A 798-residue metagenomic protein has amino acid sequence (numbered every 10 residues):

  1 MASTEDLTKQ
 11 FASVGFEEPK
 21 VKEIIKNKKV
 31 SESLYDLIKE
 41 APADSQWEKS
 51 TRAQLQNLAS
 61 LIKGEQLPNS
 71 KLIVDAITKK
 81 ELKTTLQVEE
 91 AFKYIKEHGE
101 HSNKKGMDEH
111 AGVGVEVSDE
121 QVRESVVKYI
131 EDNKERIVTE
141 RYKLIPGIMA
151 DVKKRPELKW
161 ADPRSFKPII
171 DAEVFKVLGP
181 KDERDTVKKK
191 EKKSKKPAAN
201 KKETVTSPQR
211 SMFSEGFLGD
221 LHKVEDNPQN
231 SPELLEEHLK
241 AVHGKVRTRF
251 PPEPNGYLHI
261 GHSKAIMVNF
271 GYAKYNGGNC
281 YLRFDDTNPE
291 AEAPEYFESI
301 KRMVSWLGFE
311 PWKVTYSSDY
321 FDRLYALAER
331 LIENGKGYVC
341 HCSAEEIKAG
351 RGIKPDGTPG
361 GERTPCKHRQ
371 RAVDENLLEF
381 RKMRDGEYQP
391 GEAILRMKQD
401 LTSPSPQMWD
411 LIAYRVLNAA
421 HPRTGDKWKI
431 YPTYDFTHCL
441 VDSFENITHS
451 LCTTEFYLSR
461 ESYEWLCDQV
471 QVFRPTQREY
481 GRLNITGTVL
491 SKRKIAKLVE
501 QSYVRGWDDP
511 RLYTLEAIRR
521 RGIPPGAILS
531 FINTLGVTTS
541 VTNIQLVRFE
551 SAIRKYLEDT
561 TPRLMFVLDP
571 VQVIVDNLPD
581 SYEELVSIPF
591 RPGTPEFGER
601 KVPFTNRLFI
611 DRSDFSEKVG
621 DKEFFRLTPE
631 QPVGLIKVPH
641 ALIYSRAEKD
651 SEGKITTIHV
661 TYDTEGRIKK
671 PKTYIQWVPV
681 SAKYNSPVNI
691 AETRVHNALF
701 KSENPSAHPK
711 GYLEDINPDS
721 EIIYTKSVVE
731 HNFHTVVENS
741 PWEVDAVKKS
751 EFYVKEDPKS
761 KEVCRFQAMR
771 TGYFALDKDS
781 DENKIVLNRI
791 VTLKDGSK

Functional and structural regions predicted by a protein language model:
P19-E233, K240, N697, N717-S720 (+5 more regions): Auxiliary tRNA-acceptor-end handling modules of aminoacyl-tRNA synthetases
L34-Y35, K39, I145-T433, R474-Q477: NTP-dependent nucleotidyl-transfer catalytic core
V117-S194, G506-T605: Extended, domain-scale alpha-helical bundle/helix-rich regions
P156, W160, E290, V314-S317 (+9 more regions): Hydrophobic alpha-helical scaffolding
R247-G256, C280-T287, S443-L451, D509-L515 (+1 more regions): Glycine- and acidic
S299-S305, N484-G506: Flexible glycine/proline-rich, aromatic-decorated loop/lid segments
N334-I495, I553, P562, D569-K670: Active-site cores that bind ATP or allylic diphosphates and position pyrophosphate for catalysis
F456-R460, E464-L466, L529, N533-G536 (+1 more regions): Core subunits and conserved enzymes of cellular information-processing and envelope-translocation systems across
